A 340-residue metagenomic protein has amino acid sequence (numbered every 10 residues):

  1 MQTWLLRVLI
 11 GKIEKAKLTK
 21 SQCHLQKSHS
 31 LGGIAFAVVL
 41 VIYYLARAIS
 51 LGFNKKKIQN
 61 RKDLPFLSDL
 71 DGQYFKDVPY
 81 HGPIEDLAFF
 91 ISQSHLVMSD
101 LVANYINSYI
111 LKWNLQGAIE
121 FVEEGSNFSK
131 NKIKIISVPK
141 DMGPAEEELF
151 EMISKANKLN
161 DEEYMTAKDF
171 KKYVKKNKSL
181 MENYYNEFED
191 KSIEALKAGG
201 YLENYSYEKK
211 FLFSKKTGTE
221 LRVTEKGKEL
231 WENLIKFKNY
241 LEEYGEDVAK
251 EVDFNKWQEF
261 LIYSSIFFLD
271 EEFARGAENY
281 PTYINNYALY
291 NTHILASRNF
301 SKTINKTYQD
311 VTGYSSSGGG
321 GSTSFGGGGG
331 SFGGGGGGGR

Functional and structural regions predicted by a protein language model:
M1-R340: Acidic, Ser/Thr/Pro-rich intrinsically disordered cytosolic tails and loops of eukaryotic transmembrane proteins
